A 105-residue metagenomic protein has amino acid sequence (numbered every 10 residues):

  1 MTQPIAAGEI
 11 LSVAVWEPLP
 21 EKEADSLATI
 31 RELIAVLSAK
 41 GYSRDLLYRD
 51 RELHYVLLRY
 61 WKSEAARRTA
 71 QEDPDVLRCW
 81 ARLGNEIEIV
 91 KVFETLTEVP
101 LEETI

Functional and structural regions predicted by a protein language model:
M1-L77, R82-I105: Short S/T/G/P-rich N-terminal loop/turn motif that feeds into the first structured element of a domain
